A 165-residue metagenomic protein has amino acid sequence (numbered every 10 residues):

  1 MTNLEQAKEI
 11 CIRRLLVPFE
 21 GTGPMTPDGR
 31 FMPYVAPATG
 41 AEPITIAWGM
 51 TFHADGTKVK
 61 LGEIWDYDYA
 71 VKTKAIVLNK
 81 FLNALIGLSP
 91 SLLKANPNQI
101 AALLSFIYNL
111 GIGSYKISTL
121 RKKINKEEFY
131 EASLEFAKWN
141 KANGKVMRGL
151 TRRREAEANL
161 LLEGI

Functional and structural regions predicted by a protein language model:
M1-F31, A38, M50-A54, V59 (+5 more regions): Long, amphipathic alpha-helical surface segments
R13, G40-P43, Q99-I100, L104 (+1 more regions): Short runs of predominantly hydrophobic/aromatic residues within well-ordered alpha helices that form helix-helix
E42-I46, M50: Early exported N-terminus immediately downstream of N-terminal targeting peptides
I46, A101-Y108, R121, N125: Amphipathic alpha-helical segments that form the core helices of the histone-fold
E63, Y67-D68: Family-specific signature for flavin-dependent thymidylate synthase
N98, A102-S105, R152, A156: Amphipathic alpha-helical interaction segments
